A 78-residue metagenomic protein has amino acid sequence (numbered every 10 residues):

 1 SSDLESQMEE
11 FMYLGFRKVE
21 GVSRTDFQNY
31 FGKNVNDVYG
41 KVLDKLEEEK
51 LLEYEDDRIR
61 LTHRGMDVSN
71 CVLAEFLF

Functional and structural regions predicted by a protein language model:
S2-E47: Hydrophobic, secondary-structure "cap" segments at the distal end of domains
L46, H63-R64: Short secondary-structure boundary/hinge segments and terminal tails
E47-D57: A short, conserved structural fragment
R58-T62: Minor-groove-contacting beta-hairpin "wing" of winged helix-turn-helix DNA-binding domains
R64-F78: Short, amphipathic alpha-helical interaction segments positioned at domain boundaries
